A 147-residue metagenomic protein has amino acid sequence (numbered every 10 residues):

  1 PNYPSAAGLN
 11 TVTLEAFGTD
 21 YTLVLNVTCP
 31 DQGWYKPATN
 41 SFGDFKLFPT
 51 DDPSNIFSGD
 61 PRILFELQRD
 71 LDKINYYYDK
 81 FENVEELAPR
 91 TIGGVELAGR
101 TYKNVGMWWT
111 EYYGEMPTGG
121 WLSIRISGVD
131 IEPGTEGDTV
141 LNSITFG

Functional and structural regions predicted by a protein language model:
P1-D52, T91-I92, V105-W108, T118 (+1 more regions): N-terminal targeting sequences that direct proteins away from the cytosol to non-cytosolic compartments
L9-L14, I63-L67, Y77-Y78, E86-I92: Generic detector of short, locally flexible boundary/turn motifs and exposed helical patches
G43-Y76, G119-L122: A short acidic-to-branched-hydrophobic micro-motif
L47, F65-L67, R100-N104, Y112-G114 (+1 more regions): Short beta-strand element of the conserved SAM-dependent methyltransferase core
L71-Y78, G137-L141: Extracytoplasmic/secreted envelope proteins and their assembly/folding machinery, especially bacterial periplasmic
K73-S123, S127-V129: Signature of long, low-cysteine stretches enriched in small and polar/charged residues
